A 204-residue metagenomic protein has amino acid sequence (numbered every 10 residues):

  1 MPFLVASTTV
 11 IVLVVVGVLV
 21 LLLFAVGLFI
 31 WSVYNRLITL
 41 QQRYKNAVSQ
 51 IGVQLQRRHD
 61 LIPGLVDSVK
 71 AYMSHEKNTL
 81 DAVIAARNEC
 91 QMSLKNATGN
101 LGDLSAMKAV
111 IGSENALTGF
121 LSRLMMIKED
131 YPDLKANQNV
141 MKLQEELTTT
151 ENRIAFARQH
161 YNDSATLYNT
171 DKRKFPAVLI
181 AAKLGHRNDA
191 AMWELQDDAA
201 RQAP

Functional and structural regions predicted by a protein language model:
P2-P204: A helix-centric hydrophobic-segment signal that preferentially recognizes long, alpha-helical stretches used
